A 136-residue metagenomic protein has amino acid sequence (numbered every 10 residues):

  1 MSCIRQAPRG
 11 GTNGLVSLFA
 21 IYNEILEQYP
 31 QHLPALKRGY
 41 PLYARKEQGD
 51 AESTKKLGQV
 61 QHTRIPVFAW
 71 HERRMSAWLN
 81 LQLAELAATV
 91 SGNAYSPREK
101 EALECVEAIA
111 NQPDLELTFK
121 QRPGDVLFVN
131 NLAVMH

Functional and structural regions predicted by a protein language model:
S2-P123, L127-H136: Active-site environment of non-heme Fe oxygenases that use a 2-His-1-carboxylate facial triad
